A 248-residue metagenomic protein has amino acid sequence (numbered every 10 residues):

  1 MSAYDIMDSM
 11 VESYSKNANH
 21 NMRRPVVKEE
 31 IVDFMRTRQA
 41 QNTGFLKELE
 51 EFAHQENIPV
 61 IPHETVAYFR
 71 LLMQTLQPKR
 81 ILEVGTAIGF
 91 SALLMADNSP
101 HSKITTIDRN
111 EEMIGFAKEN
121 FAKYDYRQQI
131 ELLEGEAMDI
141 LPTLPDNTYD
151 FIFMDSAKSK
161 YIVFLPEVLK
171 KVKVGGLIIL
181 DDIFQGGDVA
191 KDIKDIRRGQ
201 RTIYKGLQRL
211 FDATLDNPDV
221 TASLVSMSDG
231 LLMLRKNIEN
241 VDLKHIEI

Functional and structural regions predicted by a protein language model:
M1-F151, K158-I179, I183-I248: A short alpha-helical cap/connector motif
